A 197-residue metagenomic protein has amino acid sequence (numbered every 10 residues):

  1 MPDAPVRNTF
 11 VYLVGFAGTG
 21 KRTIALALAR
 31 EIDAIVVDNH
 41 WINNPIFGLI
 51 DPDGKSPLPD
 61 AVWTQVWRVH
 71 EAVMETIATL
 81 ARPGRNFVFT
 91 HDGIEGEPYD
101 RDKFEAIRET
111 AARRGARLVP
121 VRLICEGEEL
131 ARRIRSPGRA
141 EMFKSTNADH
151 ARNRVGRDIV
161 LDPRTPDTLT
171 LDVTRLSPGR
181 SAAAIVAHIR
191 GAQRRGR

Functional and structural regions predicted by a protein language model:
L13: Hydrophobic anchor at the beta1->P-loop junction of P-loop NTPases
F16: P-loop (Walker A) phosphate-binding loop of NTP-binding proteins
T19: ATP-binding Walker
R22: Walker A/P-loop
L26-E75: Conserved substrate/cofactor phosphate-moiety recognition/catalytic segment in nucleotide-dependent phosphotransferases
Q65-V119: Glycine-rich phosphate-binding loop used to anchor ATP phosphates in small-molecule kinases, encompassing both
A112-I134, L171: Conserved phosphate-donor/acceptor-positioning beta-strand/loop module used by diverse small-molecule
R132, S136-A184, G196: Small-molecule kinase domains that catalyze NTP-dependent phosphoryl transfer to phosphate-bearing small molecules
